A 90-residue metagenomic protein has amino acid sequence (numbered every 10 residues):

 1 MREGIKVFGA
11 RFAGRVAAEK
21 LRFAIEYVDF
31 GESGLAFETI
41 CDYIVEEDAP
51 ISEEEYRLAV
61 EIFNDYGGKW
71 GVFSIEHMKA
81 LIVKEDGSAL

Functional and structural regions predicted by a protein language model:
M1-L90: C-terminal-biased regions
